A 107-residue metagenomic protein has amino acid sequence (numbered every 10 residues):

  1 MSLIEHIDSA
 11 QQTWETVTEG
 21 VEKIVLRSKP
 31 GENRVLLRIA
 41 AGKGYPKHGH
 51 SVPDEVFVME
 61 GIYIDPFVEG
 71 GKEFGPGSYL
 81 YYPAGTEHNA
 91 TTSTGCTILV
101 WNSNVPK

Functional and structural regions predicted by a protein language model:
M1-G31, L36: A short, N-terminal "cap"/entry segment at the start of jelly-roll beta-barrel domains of the cupin/DSBH fold
R27-H50, I64, P83-G85: Conserved short histidine dyad/triad with adjacent acidic residue
H50-V68: Glycine- and acidic-residue-biased ligand/ion/polar-headgroup-sensing regions
F67-G85: Short acidic-glycine-tyrosine-enriched beta hairpin
A84-K107: Ligand-binding loop in jelly-roll beta-barrel domains
